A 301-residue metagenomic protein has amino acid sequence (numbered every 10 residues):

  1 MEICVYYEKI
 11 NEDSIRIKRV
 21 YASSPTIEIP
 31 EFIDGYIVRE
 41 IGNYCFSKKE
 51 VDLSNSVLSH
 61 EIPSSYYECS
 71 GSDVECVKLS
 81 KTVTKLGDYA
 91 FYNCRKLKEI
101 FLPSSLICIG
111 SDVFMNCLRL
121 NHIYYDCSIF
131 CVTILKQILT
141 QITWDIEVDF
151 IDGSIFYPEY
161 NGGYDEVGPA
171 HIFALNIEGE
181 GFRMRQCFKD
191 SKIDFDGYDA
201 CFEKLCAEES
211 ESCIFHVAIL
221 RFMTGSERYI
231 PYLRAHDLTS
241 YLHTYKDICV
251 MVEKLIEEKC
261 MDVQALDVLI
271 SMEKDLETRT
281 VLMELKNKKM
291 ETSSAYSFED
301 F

Functional and structural regions predicted by a protein language model:
M1-I15, Y21-R39, E50-K85, R95-C108 (+3 more regions): Structural signature of tandem-repeat unit edges
L120, D262, L276, K289-T292: Alpha-solenoid repeat scaffolds
V263, D300-F301: Extended, charge-rich intrinsically disordered regulatory tails
